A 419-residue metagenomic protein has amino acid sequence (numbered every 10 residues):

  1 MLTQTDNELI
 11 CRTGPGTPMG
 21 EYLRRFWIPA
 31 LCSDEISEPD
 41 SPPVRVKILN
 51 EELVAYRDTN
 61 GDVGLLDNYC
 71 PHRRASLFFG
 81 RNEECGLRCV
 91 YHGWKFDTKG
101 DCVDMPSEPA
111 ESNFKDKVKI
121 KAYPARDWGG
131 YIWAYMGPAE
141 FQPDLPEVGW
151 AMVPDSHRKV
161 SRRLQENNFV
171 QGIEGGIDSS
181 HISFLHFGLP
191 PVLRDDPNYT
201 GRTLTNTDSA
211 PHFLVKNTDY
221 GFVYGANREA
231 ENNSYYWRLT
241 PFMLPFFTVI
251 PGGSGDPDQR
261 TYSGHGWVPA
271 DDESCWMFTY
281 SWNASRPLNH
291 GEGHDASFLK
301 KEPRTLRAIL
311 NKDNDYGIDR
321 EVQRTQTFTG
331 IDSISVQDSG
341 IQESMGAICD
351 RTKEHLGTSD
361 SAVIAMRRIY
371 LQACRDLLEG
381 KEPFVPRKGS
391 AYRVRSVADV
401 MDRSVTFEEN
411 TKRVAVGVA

Functional and structural regions predicted by a protein language model:
M1, C11, C32-K159, H212 (+5 more regions): Rieske [2Fe-2S] iron-sulfur-binding domain
M1-R24: A boundary/linker detector
P15, S37-E38, D62, A139-A419: C-terminal catalytic domain of Rieske-type non-heme iron oxygenases
G16-T17, R81, G86, L306: Alpha-helical interaction segments
P18, L77, R162: Short, flexible, glycine/charge-rich loop motifs used to bind or transfer phosphoryl groups or to couple energy/partner
E21-L23, I48, V118, D127 (+3 more regions): A generic structural signal for short, non-catalytic loop/turn and secondary-structure boundary residues
I28-A30: Generic N-terminal leader segments that precede the first folded domain
